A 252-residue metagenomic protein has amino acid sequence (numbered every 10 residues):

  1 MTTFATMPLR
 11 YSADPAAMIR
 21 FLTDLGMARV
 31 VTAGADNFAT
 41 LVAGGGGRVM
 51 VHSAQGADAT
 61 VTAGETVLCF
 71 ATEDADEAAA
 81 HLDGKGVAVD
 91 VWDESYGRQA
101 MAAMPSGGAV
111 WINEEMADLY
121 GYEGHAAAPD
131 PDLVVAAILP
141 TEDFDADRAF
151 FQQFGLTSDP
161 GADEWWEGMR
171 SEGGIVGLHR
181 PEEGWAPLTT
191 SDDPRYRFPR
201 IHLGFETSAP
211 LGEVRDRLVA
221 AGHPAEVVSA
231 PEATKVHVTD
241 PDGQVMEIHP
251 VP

Functional and structural regions predicted by a protein language model:
M1-I19, T66-L68, E115-A149, Q153-P160 (+2 more regions): N-terminal beta-strand motif that seeds the catalytic metal site of vicinal oxygen chelate
F4-A13, T40-L41, D58-D83, R98-M104 (+4 more regions): Vicinal oxygen chelate
M18-T23, L82, G107, D147-Q152 (+2 more regions): Conserved active-site tyrosine of GNAT-family acetyltransferases
T23-V30, G86-V87, Q152-D159, H223-A225: Conserved acetyl-CoA-binding loop of GNAT-fold acetyltransferases
A28-A63, A109-M116, D159-R197, A230 (+2 more regions): Conserved short beta-strand elements that form part of the metal-binding/catalytic scaffold of enzyme active sites
H52, C69-A71, I138, H179 (+3 more regions): A cross-family glycoside hydrolase active-site/sugar-binding cleft signature
D83-L133, G161-A162, E167-R170, V176-G177 (+1 more regions): Vicinal oxygen chelate
